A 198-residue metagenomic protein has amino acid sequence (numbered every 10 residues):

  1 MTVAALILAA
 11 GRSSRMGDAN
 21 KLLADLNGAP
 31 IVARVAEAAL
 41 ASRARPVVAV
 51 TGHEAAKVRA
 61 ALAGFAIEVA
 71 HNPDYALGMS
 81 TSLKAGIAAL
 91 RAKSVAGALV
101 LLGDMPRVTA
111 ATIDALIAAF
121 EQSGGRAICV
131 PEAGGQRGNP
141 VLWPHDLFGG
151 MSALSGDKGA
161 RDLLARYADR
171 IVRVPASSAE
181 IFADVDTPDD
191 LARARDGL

Functional and structural regions predicted by a protein language model:
M1, G149-L198: Conserved alpha/beta core of the MobA/IspD/sugar-nucleotide pyrophosphorylase nucleotidyltransferase superfamily
T2-R137, H145, R170-A176: Nucleotide and nucleotide-moiety/phosphate-recognizing core
V130-P131, P140-A153, D157: Short, positively charged, low-complexity/disordered linker segments
N139-W143, A183-D186: Short glycine- and hydrophobic/aromatic-rich loop-to-beta-strand nucleating segment in the catalytic cores
